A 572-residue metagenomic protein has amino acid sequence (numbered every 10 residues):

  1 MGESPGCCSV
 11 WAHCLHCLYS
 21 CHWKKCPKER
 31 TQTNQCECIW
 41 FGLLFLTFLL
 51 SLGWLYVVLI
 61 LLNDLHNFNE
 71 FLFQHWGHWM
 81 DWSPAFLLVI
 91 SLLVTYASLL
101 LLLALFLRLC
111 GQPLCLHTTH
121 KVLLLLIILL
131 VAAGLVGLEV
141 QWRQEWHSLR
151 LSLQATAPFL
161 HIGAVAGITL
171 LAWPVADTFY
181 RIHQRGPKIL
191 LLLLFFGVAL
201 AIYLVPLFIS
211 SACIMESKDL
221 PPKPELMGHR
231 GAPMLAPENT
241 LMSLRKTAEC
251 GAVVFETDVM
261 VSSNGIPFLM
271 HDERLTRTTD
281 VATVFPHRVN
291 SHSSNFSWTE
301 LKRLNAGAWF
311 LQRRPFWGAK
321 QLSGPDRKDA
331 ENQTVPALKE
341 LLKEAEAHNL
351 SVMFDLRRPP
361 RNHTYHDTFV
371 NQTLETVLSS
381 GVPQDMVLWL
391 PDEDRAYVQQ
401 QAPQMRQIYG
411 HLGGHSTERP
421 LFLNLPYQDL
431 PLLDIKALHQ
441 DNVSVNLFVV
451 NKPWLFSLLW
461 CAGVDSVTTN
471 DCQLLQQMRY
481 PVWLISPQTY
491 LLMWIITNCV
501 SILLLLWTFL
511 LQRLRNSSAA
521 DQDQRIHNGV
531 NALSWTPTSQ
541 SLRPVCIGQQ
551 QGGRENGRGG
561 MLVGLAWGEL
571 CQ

Functional and structural regions predicted by a protein language model:
M1-Q572: Phosphate-group recognition and catalysis centered on beta-loop-alpha active-site segments
